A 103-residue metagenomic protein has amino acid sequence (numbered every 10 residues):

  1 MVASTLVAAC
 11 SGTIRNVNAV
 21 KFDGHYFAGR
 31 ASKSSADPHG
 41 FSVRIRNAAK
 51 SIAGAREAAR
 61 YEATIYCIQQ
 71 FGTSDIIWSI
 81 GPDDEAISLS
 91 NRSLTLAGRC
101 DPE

Functional and structural regions predicted by a protein language model:
M1-C10: Sec-dependent bacterial lipoprotein signal peptides
L6, H25-F27, A97, P102: Generic low-polarity alpha-helical segments
C10-S11, A31: Short linear motifs in intrinsically disordered
G12-V17: Bacterial lipoprotein signal-peptidase II cleavage site
A19-H39: Post-signal peptide N-terminal segment of mature Sec-exported envelope proteins
R44-E103: Intrinsically disordered, glycine/charged-rich N-terminal periplasmic/extracytoplasmic linker segments that lie
